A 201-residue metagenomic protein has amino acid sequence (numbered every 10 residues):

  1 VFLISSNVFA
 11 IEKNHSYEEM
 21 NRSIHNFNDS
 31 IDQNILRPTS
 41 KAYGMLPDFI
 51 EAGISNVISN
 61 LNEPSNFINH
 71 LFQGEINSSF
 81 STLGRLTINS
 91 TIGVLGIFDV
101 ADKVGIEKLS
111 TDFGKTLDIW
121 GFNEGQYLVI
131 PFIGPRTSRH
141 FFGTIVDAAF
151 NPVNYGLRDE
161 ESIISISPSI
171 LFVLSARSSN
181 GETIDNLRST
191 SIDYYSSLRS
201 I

Functional and structural regions predicted by a protein language model:
S5-N7: N-terminal signal peptide c-region/cleavage motif recognized by signal peptidases
F9-S40, S189, S200-I201: Immediate N-terminus of the mature polypeptide
I11-E12, E18, G121-I201: A structured, mid-to-C-terminal "fold-capping" secondary-structure block
K13-N14, D48-S55, Q73, N77: Terminal hydrophobic membrane-targeting helix
N34-A52: Membrane interface segments of multi-pass transport proteins and intramembrane proteases
G44, N56, E63-N66, H70: Short amphipathic alpha-helical coupling elements at transmembrane boundaries
N60, F67, Q73-S138: Mid-length scaffold segments of soluble, non-membrane domains
